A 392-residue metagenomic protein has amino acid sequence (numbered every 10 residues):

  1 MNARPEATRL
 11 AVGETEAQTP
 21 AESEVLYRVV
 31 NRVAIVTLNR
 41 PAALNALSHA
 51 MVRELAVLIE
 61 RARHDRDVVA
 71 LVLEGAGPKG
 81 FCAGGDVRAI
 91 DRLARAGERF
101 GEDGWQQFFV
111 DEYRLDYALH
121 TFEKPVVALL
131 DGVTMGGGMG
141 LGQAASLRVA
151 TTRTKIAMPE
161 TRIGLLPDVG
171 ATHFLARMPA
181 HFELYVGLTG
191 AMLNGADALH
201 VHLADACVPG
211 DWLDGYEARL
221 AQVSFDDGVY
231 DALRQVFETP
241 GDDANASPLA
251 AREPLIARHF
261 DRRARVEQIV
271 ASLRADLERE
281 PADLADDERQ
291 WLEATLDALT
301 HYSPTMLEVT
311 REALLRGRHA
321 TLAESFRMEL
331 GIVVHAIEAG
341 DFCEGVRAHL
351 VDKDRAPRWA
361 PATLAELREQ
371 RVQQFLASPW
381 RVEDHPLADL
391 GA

Functional and structural regions predicted by a protein language model:
M1-E74, Y117, G391-A392: Conserved CoA-thioester-binding segment of acyl-CoA-metabolizing enzymes
N31, V36-N39, E54-E98, R114 (+2 more regions): A structural preference for short, pocket-lining loop segments at secondary-structure junctions
R88-L130, A171, Q373-L376, W380-R381 (+1 more regions): An acidic, glycine-rich surface segment that forms the CoA-thioester-binding/catalytic face of crotonase-fold enzymes
L119-I163, Y185-A191, G195, A206: Glycine-rich beta-to-alpha active-site loop
G170, L175-V229: Contiguous mid-protein beta-loop-alpha structural module that forms a pocket-lining wall or clamp of enzyme active
P209-L299: Amphipathic alpha-helical blocks and their helix-capping loop/short-beta junctions
I269-R279, L284, W291-G331, H335-I337 (+1 more regions): Substrate-recognition/cap regions that form aromatic- and gly/pro-loop-enriched pockets for small-molecule ligands
I332-A336, G340, E344-A392: C-terminal amphipathic alpha-helical interaction region
